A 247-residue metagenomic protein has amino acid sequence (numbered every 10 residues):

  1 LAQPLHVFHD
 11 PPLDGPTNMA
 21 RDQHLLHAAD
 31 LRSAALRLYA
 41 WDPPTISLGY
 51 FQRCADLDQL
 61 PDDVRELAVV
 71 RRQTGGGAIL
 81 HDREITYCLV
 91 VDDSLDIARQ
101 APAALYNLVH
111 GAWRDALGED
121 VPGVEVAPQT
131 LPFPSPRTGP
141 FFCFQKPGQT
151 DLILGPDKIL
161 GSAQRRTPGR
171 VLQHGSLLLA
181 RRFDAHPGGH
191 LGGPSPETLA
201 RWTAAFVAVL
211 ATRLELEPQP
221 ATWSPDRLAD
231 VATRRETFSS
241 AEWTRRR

Functional and structural regions predicted by a protein language model:
L1-L60, V64, A68-R72, F141-C143 (+1 more regions): Active-site loop/lid in soluble adenylation, ligation, and acyl-transfer enzymes
W41, D82-E84, P147, L172: Short, solvent-exposed loop/turn segments at the edges of secondary structure
Y50-Q52, L89-D93, W113, A163 (+1 more regions): Short, structured patches in soluble enzyme cores that scaffold and shape functional sites
L57-A98: A glycine-rich, hydrophobic loop/mini-helix early in the fold
L89-Y106, G188-E197: Short histidine-centered catalytic/ligand-binding loop motif
H110-T138, R166-R247: Long, positively charged amphipathic alpha-helical accessory segments at protein N-termini or as interdomain linkers
F142, K146-Q164: Aromatic/basic-lined ligand-recognition segments that form π-stacking hydrophobic pockets flanked by Lys/Arg to engage
